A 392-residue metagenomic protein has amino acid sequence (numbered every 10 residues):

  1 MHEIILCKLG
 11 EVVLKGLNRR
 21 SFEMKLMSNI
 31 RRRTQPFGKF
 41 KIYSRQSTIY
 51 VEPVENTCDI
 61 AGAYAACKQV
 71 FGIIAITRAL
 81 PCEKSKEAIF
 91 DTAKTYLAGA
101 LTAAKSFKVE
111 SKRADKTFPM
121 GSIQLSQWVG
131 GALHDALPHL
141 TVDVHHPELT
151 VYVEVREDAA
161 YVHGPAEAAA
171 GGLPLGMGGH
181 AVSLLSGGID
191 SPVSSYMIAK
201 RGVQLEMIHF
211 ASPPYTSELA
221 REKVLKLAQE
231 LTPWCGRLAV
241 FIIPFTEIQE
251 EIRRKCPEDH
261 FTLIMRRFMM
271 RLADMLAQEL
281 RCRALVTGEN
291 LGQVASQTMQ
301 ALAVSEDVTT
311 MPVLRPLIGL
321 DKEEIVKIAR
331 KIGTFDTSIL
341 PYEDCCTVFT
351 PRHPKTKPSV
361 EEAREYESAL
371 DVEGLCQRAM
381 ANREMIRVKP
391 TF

Functional and structural regions predicted by a protein language model:
M1-V182, P192-L238, D307, K355-V360 (+2 more regions): RNA-binding accessory domains that recognize and position tRNA/RNA substrates
G131-L133, H139, A166, G171-G178 (+5 more regions): Active-site adenylate/phosphate-handling loop in enzymes that bind or generate adenylated species
S183, M207-H209, I242, T287 (+1 more regions): Structural beta-sheet core signal
G188: Conserved G/P- and acidic residue-centered "switch" motifs that form tight phosphate/ATP-binding loops in soluble
L227-R254, D344: A conserved beta-strand->alpha-helix junction
Q293, P341-F349: Small/polar glycine-rich anion-binding or flexible loop at a beta-alpha turn
G333-P341: A short alpha-helix-loop-beta-strand transition element characteristic of N-terminal alpha/beta dinucleotide-binding
